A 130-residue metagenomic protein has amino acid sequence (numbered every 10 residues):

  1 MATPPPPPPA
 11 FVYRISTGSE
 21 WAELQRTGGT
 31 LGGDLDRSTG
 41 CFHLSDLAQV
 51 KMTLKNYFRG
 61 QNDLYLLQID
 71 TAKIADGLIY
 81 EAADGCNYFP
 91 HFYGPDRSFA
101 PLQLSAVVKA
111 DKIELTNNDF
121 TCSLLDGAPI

Functional and structural regions predicted by a protein language model:
A2-I130: Conserved, structured core segments of small domains
